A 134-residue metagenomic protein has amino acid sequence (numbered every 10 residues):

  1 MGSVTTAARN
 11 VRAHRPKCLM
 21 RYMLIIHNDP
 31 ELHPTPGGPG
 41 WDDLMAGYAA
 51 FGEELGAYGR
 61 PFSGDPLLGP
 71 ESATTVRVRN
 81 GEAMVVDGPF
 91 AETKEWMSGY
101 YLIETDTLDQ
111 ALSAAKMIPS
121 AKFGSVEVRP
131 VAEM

Functional and structural regions predicted by a protein language model:
V4, V11-M134: Conserved, structured core segments of small domains
